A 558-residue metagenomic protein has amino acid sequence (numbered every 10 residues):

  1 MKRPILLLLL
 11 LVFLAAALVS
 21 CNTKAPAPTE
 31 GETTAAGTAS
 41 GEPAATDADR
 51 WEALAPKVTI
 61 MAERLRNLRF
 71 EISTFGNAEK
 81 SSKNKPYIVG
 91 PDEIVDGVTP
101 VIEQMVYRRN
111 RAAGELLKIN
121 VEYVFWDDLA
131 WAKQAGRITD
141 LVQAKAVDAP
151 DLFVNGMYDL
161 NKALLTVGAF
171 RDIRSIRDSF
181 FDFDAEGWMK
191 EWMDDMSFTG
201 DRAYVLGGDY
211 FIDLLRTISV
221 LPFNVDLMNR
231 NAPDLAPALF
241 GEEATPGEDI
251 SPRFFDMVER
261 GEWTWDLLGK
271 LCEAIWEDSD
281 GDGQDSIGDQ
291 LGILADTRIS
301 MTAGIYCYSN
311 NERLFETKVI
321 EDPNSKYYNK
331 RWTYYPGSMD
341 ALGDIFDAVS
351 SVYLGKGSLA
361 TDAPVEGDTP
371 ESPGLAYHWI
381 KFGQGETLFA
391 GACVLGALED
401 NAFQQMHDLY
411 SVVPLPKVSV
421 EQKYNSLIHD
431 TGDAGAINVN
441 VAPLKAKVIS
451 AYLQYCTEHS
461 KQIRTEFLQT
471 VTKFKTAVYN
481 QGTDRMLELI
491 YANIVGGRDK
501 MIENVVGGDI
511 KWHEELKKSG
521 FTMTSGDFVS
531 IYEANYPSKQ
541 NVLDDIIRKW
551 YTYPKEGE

Functional and structural regions predicted by a protein language model:
A17-S20: C-terminal motif of bacterial Sec signal peptides marking the signal peptidase cleavage site
E42, D47-F70, D127-A135, Y158-S219 (+1 more regions): Hinge/lid segment of periplasmic solute-binding proteins
I60, K80-K118, L221-P222: Short, polar/charged alpha-helical segment
S73-T74, A149-F153, M196-L221, G247-R331: Extracytoplasmic/periplasmic solute-binding protein
R177-E186, M257-R260, S286, E312-D344 (+1 more regions): Short, solvent-exposed loop/beta-turn-alpha elements that line the ligand-binding surface or hinge of extracytoplasmic
G269-C272, I305-S372: Glycine-centered hinge/linker elements that transmit conformational signals in sensory and ligand-binding systems
A402-F474: Extracytoplasmic/periplasmic substrate-recognition and gating elements
E466-F474, V478-Y479, T483-E558: C-terminal capping/gating helix-and-loop segments adjacent to ligand/active sites or protein-protein/ligand interfaces
